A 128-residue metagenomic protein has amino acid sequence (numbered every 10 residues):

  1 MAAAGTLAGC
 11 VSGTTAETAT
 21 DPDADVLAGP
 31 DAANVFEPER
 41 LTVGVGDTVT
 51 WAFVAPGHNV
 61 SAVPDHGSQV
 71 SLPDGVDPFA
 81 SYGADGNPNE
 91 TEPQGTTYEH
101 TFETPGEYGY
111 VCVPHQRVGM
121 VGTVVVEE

Functional and structural regions predicted by a protein language model:
A2-G5, C10-E128: Extracytoplasmic copper-binding redox domains, predominantly the cupredoxin/blue-copper superfamily
